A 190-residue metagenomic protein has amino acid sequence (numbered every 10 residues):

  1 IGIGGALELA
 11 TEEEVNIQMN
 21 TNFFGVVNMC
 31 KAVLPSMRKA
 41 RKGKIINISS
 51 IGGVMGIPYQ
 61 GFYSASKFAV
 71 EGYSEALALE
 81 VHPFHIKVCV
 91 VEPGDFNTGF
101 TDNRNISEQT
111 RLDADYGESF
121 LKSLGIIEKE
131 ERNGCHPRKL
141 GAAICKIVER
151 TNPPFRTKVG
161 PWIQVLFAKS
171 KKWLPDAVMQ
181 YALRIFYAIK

Functional and structural regions predicted by a protein language model:
A6-L7, T11-N16: Substrate-binding pocket helix/loop in short-chain dehydrogenase/reductase
L7-E8, M55-G61: Active-site loop immediately N-terminal to the catalytic Tyr-X3-Lys motif of short-chain dehydrogenase/reductase
C30, S66: Active-site helix of classical SDR
A32-R41: A short helix-coil junction within the Rossmann-fold of NAD(P)-dependent oxidoreductases
S50: Residue(s) in the substrate-gating loop at a strand-loop-helix junction that position the organic substrate next
M55, A76-K87: Active-site-adjacent segment of SDR/Rossmann-fold oxidoreductases
H82-E131: C-terminal beta-strand-loop-alpha-helix "lid" module of Rossmann-like NAD(P)-dependent dehydrogenases
